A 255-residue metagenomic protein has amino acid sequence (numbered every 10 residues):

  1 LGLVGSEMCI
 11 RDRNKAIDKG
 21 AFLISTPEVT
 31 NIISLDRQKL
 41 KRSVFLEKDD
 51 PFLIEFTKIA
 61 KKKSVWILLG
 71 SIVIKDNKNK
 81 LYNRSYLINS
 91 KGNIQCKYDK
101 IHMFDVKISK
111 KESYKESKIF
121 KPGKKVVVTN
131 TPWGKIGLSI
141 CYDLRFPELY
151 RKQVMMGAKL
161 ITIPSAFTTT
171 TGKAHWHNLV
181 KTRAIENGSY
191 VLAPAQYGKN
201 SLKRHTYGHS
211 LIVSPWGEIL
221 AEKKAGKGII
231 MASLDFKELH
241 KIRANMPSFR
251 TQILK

Functional and structural regions predicted by a protein language model:
L1-I10: Single conserved hydrophobic/aromatic residue that forms the stacking wall/gate of nucleotide- or nucleobase-binding
N14-K91, K97, F167-E186: Cys-nucleophile CN-hydrolase/nitrilase-fold catalytic domain and related Cys-dependent amidase chemistry that acts on
V29, I72, D99-I101, C141 (+1 more regions): Active-site beta-loop-alpha junctions enriched in small/polar residues
T30-I33, H102-F104, E238: Feature marks short, surface-exposed loop/turn motifs that line or immediately flank catalytic pockets and channel
K48-L69, K135, C141-I230: CN hydrolase (nitrilase-like) catalytic-core segments centered on the catalytic cysteine and neighboring Lys/Glu
L69-S71, R84-L87, V127-T129, S210-I212 (+1 more regions): Short beta-strand scaffold segments in enzyme catalytic cores
D76-M156, T169-N178, A244-S248: Active-site catalytic loop in hydrolytic enzyme cores
K237-K255: A short C-terminal boundary segment appended to hydrolase-like catalytic domains
